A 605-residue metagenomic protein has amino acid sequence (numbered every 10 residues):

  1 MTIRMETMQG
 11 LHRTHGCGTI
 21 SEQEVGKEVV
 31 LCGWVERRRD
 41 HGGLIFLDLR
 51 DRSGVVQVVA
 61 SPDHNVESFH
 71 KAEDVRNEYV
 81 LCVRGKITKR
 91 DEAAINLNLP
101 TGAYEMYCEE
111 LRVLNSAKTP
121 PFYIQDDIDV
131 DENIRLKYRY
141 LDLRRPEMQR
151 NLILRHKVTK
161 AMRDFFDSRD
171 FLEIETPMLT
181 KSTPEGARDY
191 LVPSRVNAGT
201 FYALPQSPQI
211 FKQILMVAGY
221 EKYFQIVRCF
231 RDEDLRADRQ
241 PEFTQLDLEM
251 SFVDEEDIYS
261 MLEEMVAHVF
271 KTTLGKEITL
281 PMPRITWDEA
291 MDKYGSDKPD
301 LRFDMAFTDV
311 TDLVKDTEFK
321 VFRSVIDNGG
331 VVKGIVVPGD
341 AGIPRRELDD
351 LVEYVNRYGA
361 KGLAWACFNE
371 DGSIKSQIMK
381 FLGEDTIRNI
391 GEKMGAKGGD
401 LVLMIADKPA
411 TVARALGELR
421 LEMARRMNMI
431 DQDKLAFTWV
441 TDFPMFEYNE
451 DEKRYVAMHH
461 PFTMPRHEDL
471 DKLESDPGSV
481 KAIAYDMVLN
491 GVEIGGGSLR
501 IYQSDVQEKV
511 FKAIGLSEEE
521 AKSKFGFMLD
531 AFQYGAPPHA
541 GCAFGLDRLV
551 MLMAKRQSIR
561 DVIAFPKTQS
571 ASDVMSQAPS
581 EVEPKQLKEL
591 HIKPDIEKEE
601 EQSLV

Functional and structural regions predicted by a protein language model:
M1-V605: Class II aminoacyl-tRNA synthetase catalytic cores and aaRS-like
